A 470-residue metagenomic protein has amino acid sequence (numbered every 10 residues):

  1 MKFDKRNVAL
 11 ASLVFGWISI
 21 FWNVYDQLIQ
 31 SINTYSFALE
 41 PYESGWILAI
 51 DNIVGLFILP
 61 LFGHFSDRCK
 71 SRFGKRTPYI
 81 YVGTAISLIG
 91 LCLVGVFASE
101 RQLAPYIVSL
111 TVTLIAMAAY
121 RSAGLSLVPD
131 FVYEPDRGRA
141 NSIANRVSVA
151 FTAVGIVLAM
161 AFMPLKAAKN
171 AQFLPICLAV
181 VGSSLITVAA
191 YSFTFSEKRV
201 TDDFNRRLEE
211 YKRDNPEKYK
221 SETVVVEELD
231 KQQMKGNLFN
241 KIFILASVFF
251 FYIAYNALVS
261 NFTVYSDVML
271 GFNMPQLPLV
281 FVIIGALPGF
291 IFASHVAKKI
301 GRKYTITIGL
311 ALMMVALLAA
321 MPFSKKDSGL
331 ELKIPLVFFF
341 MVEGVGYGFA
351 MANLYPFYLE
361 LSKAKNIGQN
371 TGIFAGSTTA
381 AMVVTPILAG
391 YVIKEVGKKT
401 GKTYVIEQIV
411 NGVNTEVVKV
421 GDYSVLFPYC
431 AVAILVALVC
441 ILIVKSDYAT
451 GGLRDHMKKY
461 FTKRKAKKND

Functional and structural regions predicted by a protein language model:
M1-D4, A98-V108, A116-Y120, G124-L125 (+6 more regions): Intracellular loop-helix junctions on the cytosolic face of multi-pass helical membrane proteins
M1-N52, N240-L270, P275: Helix-loop boundary and gating motifs at the non-cytosolic
G16, G90-F97, R101-Y120, E331-A350: Hydrophobic core of transmembrane alpha-helices in multi-pass small-molecule transporters, especially MFS/SLC-type
F57-F73, G289-R302, I393: Helix-to-loop junctions at the C-terminal end of transmembrane segments in multipass secondary transporters
K75-T77, M163-G182, I393-I434: A membrane-interface helix-boundary motif in multi-pass transporters
I80-E100, A311-G329: C-terminal ends and interior cores of transmembrane alpha-helices in multi-pass membrane transporters/permeases
A119-V132, F349-K363: Intracellular juxtamembrane helix-capping segments at the cytosolic ends of symmetry-related transmembrane helices
Y304-N353: C-terminal transmembrane helical hairpin of 12-TM major facilitator-type secondary transporters
